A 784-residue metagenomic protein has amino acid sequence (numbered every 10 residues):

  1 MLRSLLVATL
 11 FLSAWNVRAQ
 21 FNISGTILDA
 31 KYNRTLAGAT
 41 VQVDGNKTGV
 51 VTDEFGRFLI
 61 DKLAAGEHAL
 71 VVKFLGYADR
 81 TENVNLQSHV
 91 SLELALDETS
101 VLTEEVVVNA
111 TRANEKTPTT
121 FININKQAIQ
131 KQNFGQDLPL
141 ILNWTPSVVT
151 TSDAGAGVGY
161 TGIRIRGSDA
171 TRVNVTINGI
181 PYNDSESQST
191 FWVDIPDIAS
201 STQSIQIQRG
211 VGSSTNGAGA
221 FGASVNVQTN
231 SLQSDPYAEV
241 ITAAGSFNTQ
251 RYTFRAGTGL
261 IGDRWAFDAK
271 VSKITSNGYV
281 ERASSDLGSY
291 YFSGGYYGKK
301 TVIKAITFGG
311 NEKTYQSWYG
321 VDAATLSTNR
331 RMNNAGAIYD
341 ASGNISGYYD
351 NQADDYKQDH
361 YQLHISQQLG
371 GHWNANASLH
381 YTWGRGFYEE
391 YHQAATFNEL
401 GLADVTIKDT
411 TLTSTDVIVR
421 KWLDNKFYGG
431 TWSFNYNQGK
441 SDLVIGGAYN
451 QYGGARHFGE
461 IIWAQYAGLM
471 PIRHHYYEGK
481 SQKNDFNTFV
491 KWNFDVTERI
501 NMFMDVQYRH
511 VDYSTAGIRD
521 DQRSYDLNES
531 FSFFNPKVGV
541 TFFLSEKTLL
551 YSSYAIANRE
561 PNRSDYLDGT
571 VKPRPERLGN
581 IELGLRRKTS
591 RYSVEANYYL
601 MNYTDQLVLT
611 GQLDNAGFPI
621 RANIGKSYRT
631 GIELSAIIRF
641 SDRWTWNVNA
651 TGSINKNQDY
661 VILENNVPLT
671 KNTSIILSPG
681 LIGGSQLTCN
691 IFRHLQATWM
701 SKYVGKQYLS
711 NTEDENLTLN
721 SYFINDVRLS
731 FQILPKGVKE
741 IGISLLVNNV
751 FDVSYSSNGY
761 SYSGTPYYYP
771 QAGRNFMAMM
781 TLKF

Functional and structural regions predicted by a protein language model:
L28, Y32, A39-D44, K73-Y77 (+3 more regions): Short, acidic, small-residue-rich periplasmic hinge/interaction motif at the N-terminus of Gram-negative outer-membrane
L59-K62, P181-R209, Q228: Short acidic/polar hinge/loop motifs at secondary-structure boundaries that mediate gating or recognition
P139-P181, Q203: Extracytoplasmic beta-strand/coil segments of soluble accessory domains associated with Gram-negative outer-membrane
Y237, A244-T275, V280-S317, L363-G371: Transmembrane beta-barrel wall of Gram-negative outer-membrane proteins
Q368, N374-H380, F543, L549-A557 (+3 more regions): Membrane-embedded beta-barrel scaffold of Gram-negative outer-membrane proteins
A448-N450, Y476-Y603, R639-S641, T651: Structural signature of Gram-negative outer-membrane beta-barrels, strongest in the C-terminal barrel of TonB-dependent
E498, L600-N602, A622-N711: Gram-negative outer-membrane beta-barrel transporters
W646-N649, I654-K656, Y703-L709, F731-F784: C-terminal beta-signal and adjacent terminal beta-strands/loops of Gram-negative outer-membrane beta-barrel proteins
